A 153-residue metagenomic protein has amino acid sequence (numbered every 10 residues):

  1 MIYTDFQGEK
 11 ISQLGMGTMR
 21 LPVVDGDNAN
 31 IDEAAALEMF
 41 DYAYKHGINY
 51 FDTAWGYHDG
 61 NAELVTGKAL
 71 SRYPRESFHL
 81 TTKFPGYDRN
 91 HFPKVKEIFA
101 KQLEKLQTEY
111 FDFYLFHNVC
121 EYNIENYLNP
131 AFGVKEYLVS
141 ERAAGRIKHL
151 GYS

Functional and structural regions predicted by a protein language model:
M1-F78, Y137, A143: N-terminal binding-site loop/beta-alpha segment at the start of enzyme catalytic domains that lines or forms
M19-L21, A54-G56, K83-Y87, F116-V119 (+1 more regions): Active-site beta-loop-alpha junctions enriched in small/polar residues
R20-A34, K83-P93, E125-Y127: Active-site mouth loops of central-metabolism enzymes
F51, L80-T81, K148-S153: Structural detector of well-ordered beta-strand residues that form the stable sheet scaffold of enzyme domains
A54-E63, Y87-P93, Y122-N123: Acidic-and-aromatic substrate-binding clefts and catalytic sites of carbohydrate-active enzymes
R75-H79, R89, F111: Secondary-structure boundary/capping residues
N90-S153: Glycine/proline-rich, positively charged, aromatic-decorated active-site loop/lid region on the catalytic face
